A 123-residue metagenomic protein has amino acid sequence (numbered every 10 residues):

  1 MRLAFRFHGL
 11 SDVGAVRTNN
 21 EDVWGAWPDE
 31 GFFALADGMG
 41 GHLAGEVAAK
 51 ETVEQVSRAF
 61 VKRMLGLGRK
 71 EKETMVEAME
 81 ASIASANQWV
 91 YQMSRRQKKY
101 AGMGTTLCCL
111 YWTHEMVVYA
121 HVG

Functional and structural regions predicted by a protein language model:
M1-G123: PP2C/PPM-type serine/threonine phosphatase catalytic domain
